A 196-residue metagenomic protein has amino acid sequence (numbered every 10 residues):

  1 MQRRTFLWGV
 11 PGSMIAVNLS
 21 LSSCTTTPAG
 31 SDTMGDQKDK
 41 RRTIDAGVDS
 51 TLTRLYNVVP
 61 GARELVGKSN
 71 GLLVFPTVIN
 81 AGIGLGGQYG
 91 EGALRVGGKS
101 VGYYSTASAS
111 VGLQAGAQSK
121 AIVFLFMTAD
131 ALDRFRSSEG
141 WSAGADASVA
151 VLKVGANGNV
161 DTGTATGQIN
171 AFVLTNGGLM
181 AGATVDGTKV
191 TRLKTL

Functional and structural regions predicted by a protein language model:
T5-T25: N-terminal export signals
T25-L196: Small-residue-enriched, tightly packed secondary-structure blocks
